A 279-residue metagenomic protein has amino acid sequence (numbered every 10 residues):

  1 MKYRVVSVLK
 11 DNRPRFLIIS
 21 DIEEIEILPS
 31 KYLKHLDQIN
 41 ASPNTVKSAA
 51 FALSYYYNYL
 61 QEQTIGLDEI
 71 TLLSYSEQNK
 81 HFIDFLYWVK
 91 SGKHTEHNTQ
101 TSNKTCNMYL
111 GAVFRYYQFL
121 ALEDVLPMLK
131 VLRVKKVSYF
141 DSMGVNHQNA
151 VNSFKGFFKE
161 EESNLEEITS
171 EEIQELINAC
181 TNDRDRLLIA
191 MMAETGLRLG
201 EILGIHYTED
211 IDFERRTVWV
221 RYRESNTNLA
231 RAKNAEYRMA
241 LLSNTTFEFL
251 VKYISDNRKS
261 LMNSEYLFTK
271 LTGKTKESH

Functional and structural regions predicted by a protein language model:
M1-E23: Low-complexity, Ser/Thr/Pro/Gly-enriched N-terminal "stalk/linker" regions
D11-F16, I25-L36, A50-Y59, F85-Y87 (+5 more regions): Short, structured motif recognition centered on aromatic/hydrophobic residues
P29-N44, L53-M143, E175: N-terminal core-binding DNA-recognition domain of tyrosine recombinases/integrases
L122-D124, M192-R216: Short, charged phosphate-coordinating catalytic segments
L126-S170, K274: Flexible interdomain linker/hinge and immediately adjacent N-terminus of the catalytic tyrosine-recombinase domain
E166-L199: Basic, Lys/Arg- and aromatic-enriched nucleic-acid-binding interface segment
G204-E248: Conserved tyrosine-mediated DNA breakage-rejoining catalytic core shared by Y-recombinases
S243-H279: Active-site/catalytic core of tyrosine-dependent DNA strand-transfer enzymes
